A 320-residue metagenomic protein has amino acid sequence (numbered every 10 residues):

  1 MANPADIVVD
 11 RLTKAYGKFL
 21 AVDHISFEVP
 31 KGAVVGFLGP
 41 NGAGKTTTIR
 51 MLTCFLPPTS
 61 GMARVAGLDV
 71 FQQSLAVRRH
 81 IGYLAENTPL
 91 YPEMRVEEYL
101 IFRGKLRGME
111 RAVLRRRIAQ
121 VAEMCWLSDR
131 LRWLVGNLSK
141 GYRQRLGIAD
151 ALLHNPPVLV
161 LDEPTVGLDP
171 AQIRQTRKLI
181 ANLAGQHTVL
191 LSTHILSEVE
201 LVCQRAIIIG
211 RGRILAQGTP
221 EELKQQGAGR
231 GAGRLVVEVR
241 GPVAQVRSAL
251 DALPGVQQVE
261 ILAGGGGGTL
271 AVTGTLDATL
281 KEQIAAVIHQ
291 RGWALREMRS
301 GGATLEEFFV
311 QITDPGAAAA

Functional and structural regions predicted by a protein language model:
M1-A5, G231: Extreme N-terminus of proteins, especially the signal/transit-peptide cleavage junction and the first residues
A2-N3, T273-A320: C-terminal coupling/interaction segments
P4-V9, K14-R211, L215-A216: ABC transporter nucleotide-binding domains
K14, G39, Q258-I261, M298-S300: Hydrophobic/anchoring residues in structured secondary elements
G82, G147, Q225-G229, G255 (+1 more regions): A generic structural signal for secondary-structure junctions that act as hinges or helix/strand caps at the edges
R177-T275: ABC transporter nucleotide-binding domain
